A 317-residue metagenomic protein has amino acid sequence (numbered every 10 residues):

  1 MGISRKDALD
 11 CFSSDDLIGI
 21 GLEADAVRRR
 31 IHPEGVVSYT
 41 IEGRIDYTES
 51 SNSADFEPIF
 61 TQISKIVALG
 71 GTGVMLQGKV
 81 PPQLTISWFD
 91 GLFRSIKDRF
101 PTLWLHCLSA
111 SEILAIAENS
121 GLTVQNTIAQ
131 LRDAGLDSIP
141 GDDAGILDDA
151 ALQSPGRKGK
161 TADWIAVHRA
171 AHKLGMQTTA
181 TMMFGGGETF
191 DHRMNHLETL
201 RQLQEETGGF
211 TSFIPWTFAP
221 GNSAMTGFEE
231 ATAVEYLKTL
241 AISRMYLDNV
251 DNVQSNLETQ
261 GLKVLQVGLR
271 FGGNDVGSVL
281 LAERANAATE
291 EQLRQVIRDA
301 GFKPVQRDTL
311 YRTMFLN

Functional and structural regions predicted by a protein language model:
M1-L22, A26-I31, V67, Q204-N317: Auxiliary Fe-S-binding modules of radical SAM enzymes
R5-S13, Y39-D46, M75-S87, D149 (+2 more regions): Glycine-rich, proline-tolerant flexible connector loops at the mouths of alpha/beta enzymes
L9, G19-Q77: N-terminal pre-triad scaffold of radical SAM enzymes
V36-S53, F93-K97, T102-I116, Y236-L257: Mobile, glycine- and charge-enriched loop segments and immediately flanking short secondary-structure elements within
I59-I63, F89-R94, I128, I165-H168 (+5 more regions): Generic structural signal for well-ordered alpha-helices, preferentially at hydrophobic/aromatic core positions
L69-H168, K173-L174, T178-A180, G186 (+1 more regions): Conserved SAM/AdoMet-binding glycine-rich loop
G78, F100, R132-D143, A162-A224 (+2 more regions): Conserved C-terminal portion of the radical SAM core fold that forms the substrate/S-adenosylmethionine-binding
P81-L84, I113-A117, G185-T189, G221-M225 (+2 more regions): Short, small-residue-enriched loops and turns at beta-alpha junctions that line or gate enzyme active sites
